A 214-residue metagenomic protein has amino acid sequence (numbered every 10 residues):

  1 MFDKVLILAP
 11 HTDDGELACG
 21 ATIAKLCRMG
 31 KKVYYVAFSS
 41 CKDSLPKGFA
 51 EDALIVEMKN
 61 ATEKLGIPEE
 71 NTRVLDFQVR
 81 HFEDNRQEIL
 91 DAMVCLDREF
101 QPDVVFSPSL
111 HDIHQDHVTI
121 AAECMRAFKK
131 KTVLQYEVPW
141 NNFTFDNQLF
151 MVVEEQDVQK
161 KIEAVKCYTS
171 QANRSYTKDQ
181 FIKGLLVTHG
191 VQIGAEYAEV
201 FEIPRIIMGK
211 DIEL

Functional and structural regions predicted by a protein language model:
M1-T132, F181, L185-E196, M208-E213: Active-site beta-strand->loop->alpha-helix modules in alpha/beta enzyme cores, enriched in Gly/His/Asp(Glu)
A37, V74-D76, Q135, F150-V152 (+1 more regions): Structural signal for conserved beta-strand scaffold positions within catalytic alpha/beta enzyme cores
K130, E154-Q156, I206: Short loop segments at secondary-structure junctions
K131-V152: Short, flexible loop segments at boundaries between secondary-structure elements
N141-F143, A172, V191: Homeobox/homeodomain signature
M151-Q171, T177-V187: A conserved mid-domain beta-alpha-beta active-site/ligand-binding segment of alpha/beta enzyme cores
